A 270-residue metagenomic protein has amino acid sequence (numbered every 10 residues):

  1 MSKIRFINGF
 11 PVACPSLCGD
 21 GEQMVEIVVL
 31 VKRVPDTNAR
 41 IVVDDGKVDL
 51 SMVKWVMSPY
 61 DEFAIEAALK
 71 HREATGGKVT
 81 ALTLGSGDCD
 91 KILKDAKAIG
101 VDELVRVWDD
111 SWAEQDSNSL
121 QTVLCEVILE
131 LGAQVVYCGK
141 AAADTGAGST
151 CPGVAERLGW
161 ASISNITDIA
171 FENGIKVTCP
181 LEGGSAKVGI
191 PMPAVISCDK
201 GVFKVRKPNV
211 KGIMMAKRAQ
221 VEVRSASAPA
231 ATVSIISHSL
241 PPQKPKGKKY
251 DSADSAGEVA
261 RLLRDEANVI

Functional and structural regions predicted by a protein language model:
N8, G19-I270: N-terminal glycine-rich FAD/FM-binding segment characteristic of electron-transfer flavoproteins
